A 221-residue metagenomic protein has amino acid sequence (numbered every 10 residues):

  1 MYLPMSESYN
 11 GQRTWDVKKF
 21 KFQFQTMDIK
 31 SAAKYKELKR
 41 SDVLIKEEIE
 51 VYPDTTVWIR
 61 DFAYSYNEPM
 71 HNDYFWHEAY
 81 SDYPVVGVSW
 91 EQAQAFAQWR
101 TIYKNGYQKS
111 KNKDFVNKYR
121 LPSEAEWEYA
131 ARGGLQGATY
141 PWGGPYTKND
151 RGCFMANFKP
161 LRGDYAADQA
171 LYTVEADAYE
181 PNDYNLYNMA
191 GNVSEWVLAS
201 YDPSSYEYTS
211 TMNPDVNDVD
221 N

Functional and structural regions predicted by a protein language model:
M1-A32: Non-catalytic, alpha-helical, charged scaffold/linker segments that couple or flank catalytic or architectural cores
T14, A33-N221: Functional-site microenvironments in short loops/helix caps that host divalent-cation chemistry
